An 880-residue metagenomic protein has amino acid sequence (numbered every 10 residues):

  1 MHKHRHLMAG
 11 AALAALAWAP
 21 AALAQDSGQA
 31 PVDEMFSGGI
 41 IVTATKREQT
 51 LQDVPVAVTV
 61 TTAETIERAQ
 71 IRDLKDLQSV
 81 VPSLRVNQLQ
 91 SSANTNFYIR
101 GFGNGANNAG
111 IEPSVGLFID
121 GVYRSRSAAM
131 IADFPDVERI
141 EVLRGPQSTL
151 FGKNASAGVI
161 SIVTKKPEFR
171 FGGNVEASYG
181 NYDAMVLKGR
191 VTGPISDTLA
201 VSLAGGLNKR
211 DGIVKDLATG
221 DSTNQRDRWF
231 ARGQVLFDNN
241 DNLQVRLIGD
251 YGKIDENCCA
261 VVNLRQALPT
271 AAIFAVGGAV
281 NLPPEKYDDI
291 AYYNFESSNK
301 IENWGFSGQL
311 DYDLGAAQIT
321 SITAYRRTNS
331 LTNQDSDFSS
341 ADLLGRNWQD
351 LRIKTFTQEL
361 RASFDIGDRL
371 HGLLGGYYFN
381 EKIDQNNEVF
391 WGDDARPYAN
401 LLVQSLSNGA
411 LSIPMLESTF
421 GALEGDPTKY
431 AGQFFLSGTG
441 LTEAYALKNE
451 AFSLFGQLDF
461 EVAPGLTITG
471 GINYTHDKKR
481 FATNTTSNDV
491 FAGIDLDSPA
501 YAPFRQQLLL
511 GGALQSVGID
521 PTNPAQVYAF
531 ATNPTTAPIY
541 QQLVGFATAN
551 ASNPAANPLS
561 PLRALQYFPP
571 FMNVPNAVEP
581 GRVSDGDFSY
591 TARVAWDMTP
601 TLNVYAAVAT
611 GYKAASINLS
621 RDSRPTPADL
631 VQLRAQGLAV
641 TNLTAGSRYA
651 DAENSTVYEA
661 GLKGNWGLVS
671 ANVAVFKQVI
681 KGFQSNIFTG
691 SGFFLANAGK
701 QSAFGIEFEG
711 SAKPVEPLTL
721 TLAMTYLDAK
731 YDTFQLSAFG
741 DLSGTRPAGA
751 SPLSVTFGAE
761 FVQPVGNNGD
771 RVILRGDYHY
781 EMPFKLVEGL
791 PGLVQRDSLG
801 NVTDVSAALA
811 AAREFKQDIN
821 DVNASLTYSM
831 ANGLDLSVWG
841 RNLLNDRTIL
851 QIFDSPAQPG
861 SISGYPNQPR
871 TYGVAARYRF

Functional and structural regions predicted by a protein language model:
M1-A69, K75-V80, D241-N242, F306 (+1 more regions): N-terminal Sec signal peptide and the immediately downstream disordered periplasmic leader that contains the TonB box
D26-A30, I40, V56-G105, V115-D133 (+1 more regions): Periplasmic N-terminal accessory/gating domains of Gram-negative outer-membrane beta-barrel systems
G38, R396, P717, N767 (+2 more regions): C-terminal beta-signal and adjacent terminal beta-strands/loops of Gram-negative outer-membrane beta-barrel proteins
A69, T95, E112-S114, R126 (+11 more regions): Outer-membrane beta-barrel translocator/receptor signature
S161, E168-R170, S178, R190-F295 (+6 more regions): Periplasmic-side early beta-strands and strand-to-turn transitions of outer-membrane beta-barrels
V214-S222, C259-Y292, D335-R346, E388-T442 (+6 more regions): Solvent-exposed loop segments that connect transmembrane elements
Q309-L314, Q318-Q334, D597-D622, T626-F704 (+2 more regions): Membrane-embedded beta-barrel scaffold of Gram-negative outer-membrane proteins
S363, G372-L373, Y377, I468 (+5 more regions): Gram-negative outer-membrane beta-barrel transporters
